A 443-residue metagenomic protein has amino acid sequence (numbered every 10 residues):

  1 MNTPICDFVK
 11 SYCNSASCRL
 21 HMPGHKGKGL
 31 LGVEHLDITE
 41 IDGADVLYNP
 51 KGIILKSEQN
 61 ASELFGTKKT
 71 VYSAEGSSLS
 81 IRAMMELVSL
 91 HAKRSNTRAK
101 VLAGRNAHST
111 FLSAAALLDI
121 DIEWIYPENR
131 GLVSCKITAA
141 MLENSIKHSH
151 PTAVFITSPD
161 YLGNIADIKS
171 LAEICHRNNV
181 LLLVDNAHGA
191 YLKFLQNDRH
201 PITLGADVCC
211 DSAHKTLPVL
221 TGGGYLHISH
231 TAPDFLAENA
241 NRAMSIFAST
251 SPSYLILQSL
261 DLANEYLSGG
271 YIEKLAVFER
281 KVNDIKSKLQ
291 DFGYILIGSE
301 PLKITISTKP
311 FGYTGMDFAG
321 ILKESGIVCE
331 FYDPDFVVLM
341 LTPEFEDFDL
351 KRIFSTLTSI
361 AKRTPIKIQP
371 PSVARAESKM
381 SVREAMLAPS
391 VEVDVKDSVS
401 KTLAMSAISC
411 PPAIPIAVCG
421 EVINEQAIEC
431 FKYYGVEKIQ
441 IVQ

Functional and structural regions predicted by a protein language model:
M1-H35, I408, P412-P415, Q443: N-terminal glycine-rich, Lys/His-bearing helix-loop that initiates the first secondary-structure elements of many
N2-K10, T67, G76-I295: Conserved PLP-enzyme active-site core in the AAT-like
E34-L79: Conserved N-terminal alpha-helix of the aminotransferase class I/II PLP-enzyme fold
A44, V71-S73, V154-T157, V338-T342: Short glycine-rich or small-residue beta-strand-to-loop segments that form or flank ligand, phosphate, metal/Fe-S
Y72, W124-Y126, D211, F331 (+1 more regions): Structural signal for conserved beta-strand scaffold positions within catalytic alpha/beta enzyme cores
D119, V436-Q443: Short, compositionally biased
Q290-C419, E425-Q426, C430-G435: Conserved C-terminal alpha-helix-loop-beta "cap" of PLP-dependent enzymes that closes/shapes the active-site mouth
